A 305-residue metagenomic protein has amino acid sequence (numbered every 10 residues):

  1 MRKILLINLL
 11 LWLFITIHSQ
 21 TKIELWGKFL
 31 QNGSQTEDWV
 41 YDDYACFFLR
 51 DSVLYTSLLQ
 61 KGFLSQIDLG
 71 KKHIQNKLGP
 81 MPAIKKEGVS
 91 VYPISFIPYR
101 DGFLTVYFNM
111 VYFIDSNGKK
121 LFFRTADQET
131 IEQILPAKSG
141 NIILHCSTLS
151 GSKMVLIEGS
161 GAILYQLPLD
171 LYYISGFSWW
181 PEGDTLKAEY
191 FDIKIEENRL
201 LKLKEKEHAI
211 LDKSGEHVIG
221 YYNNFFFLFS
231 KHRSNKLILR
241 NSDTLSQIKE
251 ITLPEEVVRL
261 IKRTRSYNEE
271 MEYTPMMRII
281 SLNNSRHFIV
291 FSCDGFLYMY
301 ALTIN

Functional and structural regions predicted by a protein language model:
M1-G27: Bacterial Sec-dependent N-terminal signal peptides
T21-S34, F63-P82, M110-T125, K153-P168 (+3 more regions): Surface-exposed loop/turn elements that mediate protein-protein interactions on large endomembrane-trafficking
G27, Q31-D51, L58-G62: Start-of-domain marker
E37-F47, K85-F96, Q128-A137, P168-P181 (+3 more regions): Repeated scaffold domains used in trafficking and secretory/extracellular systems, primarily beta-propellers
D51-S52, R100-D101, S139-N141, D184 (+2 more regions): Short coil/turn segments that connect the beta-strands within blades of beta-propeller domains
S57-Q60, T105-N109, T125, L144-L149 (+3 more regions): Beta-strand C-termini and the immediately following turn/loop, strongest in propeller blades
S214-L239: Loop/turn-rich, solvent-exposed surfaces of beta-rich toroidal or solenoidal domains
P275-N305: Blade-level signature of beta-propeller repeat domains, shared across WD40, Kelch, NHL, RCC1 and BNR/Asp-box propellers
